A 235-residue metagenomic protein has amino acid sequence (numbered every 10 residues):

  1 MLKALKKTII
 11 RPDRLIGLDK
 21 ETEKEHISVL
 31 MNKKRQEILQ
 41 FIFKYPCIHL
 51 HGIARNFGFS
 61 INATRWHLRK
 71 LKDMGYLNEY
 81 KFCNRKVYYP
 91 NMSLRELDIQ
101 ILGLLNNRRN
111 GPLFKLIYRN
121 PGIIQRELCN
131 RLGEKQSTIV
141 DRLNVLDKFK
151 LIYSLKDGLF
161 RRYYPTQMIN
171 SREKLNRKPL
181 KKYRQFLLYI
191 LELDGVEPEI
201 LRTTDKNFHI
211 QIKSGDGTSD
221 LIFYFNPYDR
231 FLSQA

Functional and structural regions predicted by a protein language model:
M1-M31, Q36, Q40-F41, L151-A235: Long, low-complexity, charge-rich intrinsically disordered regions
L5-K6, K72-F82, D147-G158: A short, conserved structural fragment
R11-Q36, N84-P112, S137-T138: Short alpha-helical segments that sit at the start of domains
S28-N32, I48, I123, T138-D141 (+2 more regions): Short glycine/proline-centered loop/turn elements that form peptide/ligand docking sites
N32-I48, L105-I123: Short amphipathic alpha-helical interface segments
P46-F57, P121-L132: Short acidic, hydrophobic short linear motifs in intrinsically disordered regions
C47-M92: Acidic (E/D-rich), amphipathic helical modules within compact regulatory domains
G58-K70, G133-F149: Short amphipathic alpha-helical interaction segments
